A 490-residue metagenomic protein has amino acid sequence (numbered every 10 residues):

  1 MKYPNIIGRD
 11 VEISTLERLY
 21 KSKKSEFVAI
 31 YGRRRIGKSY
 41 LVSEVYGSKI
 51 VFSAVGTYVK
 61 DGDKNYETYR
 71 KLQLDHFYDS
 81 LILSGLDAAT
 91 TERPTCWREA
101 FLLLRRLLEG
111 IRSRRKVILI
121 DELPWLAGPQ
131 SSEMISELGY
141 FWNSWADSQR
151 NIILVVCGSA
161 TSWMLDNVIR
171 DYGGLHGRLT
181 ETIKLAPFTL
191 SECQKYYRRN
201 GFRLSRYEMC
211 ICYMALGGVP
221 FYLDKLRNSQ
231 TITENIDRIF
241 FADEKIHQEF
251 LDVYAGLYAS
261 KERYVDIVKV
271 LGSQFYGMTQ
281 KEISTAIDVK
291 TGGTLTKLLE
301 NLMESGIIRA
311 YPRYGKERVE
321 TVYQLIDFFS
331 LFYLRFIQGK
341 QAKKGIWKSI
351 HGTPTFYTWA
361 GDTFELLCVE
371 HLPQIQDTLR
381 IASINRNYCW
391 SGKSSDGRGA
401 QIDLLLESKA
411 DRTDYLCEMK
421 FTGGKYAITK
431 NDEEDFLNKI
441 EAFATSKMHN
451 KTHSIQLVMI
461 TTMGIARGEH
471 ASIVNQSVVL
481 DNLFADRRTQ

Functional and structural regions predicted by a protein language model:
N5-L16: N-terminal pre-P-loop "Q-motif" helix
S25-V42: Walker A/P-loop nucleotide-binding motif
I50, A54, K60-T90, L103-R105 (+1 more regions): Conserved NTP-binding/hydrolysis module of P-loop NTPases
W125-L126, Q130, M134-Y172: Sensor-1/coupling segment of RecA-like P-loop NTPase cores
T180-E208: Conserved small helical "lid"/interfacial subdomain of P-loop NTPases
Y222, L226-I402: Accessory nucleic acid-recognition modules appended to NTPase machines
L372, A400-G423, F436, L457: Conserved catalytic cores of phosphodiester-cleaving nucleases, focusing on short active-site segments
K451-Q490: Domain-level recognition of nuclease-like catalytic cores that cleave nucleotide substrates
